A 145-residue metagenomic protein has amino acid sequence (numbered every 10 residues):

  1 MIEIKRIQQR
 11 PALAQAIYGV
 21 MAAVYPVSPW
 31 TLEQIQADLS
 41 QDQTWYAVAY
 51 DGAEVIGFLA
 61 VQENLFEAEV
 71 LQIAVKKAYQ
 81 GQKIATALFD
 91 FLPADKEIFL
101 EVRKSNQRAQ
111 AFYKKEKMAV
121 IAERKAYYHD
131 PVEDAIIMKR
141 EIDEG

Functional and structural regions predicted by a protein language model:
I2-I4: Extreme N-terminal starter segment of soluble prokaryotic enzymes
R6-A78, F89-F91, E141-E144: Acetyl-CoA-dependent GNAT
V55, V120-A122: Residue-level detector of beta-propeller blades
K76-A78, Q82, K104-S105: Active-site acidic-Proline motif in GNAT/NAT acetyltransferases
F89, A94-N106: Conserved GNAT acetyl-CoA-binding A-motif
F91, A111-F112: Structural preference for long, well-ordered alpha-helical segments within the folded cores of structured domains
R103-Q107, A126-G145: C-terminal "cap" of GNAT-fold acetyltransferases
Y113, M118, M138: Conserved active-site tyrosine of GNAT-family acetyltransferases
